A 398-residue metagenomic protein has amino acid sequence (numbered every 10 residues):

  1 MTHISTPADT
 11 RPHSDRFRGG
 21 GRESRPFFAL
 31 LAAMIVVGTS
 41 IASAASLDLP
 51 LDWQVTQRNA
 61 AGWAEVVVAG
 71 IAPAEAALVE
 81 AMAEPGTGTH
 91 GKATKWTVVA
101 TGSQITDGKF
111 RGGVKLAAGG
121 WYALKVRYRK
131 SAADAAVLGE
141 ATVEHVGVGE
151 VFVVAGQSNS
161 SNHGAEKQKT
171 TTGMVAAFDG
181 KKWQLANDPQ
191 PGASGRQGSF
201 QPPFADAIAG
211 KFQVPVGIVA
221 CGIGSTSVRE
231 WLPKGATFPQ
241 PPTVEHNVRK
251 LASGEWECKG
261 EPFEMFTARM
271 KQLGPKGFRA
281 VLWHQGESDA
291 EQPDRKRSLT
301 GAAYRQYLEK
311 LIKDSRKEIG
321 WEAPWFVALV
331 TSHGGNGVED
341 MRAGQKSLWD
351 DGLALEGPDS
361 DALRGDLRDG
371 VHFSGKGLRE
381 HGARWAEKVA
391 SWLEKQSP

Functional and structural regions predicted by a protein language model:
M1-S24: N-terminal secretory signal peptides that target proteins for export/translocation
H3-D9, A42-L49: N-terminal intrinsically disordered, low-complexity tails enriched in polar/charged
T6, T10-H13, A29, G147 (+1 more regions): Hydrophobic alpha-helical context, especially transmembrane and signal-peptide helices
F17, I35-V36, A83: Intrinsic disorder/low-complexity segments in short proteins, especially the signal peptide and propeptide regions
F28-A29, A45: Intrinsic-disorder/low-complexity peptide segments enriched for small residues
A29-S40: Bacterial N-terminal signal peptides
A45-P398: Cell-envelope and extracellular/periplasmic
